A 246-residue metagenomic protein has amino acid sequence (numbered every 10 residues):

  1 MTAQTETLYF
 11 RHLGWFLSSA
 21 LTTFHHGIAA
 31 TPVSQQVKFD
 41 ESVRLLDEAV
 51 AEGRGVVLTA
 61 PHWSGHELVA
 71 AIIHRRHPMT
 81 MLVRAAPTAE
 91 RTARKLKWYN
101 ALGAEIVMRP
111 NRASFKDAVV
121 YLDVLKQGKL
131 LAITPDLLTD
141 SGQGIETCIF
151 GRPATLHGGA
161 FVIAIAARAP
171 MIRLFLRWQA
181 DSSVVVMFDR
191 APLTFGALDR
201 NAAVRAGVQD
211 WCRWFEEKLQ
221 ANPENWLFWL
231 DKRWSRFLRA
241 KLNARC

Functional and structural regions predicted by a protein language model:
M1-A60, L96-K97, A101: Membrane-anchoring hydrophobic helices of lipid-metabolizing enzymes
Q4, V33, M108, L198-R205: Charge-dense, low-complexity intrinsically disordered segments
L8, E52-R112, S141-Q143: Catalytic core of membrane glycerolipid acyltransferases/transacylases, capturing the structured, soluble-facing
Q35-F39, W63, T88, N111-F115 (+2 more regions): A conditional alpha-helix N-cap/helix-loop micro-motif detector
K38, V107, D189: General small-molecule cofactor/ligand-binding pocket signal
F39-V43, W63-H66, T92, A118: Short, well-ordered alpha-helical scaffold segments within catalytic/effector domains
V43-D47, A70-A71, K95-Y99, Y121-L122 (+2 more regions): Short amphipathic alpha-helical segments and helix-helix/interface helices
R75-T80, L102, F115-C246: Non-catalytic C-terminal accessory region of glycerolipid acyltransferases and related lyso-lipid remodeling enzymes
